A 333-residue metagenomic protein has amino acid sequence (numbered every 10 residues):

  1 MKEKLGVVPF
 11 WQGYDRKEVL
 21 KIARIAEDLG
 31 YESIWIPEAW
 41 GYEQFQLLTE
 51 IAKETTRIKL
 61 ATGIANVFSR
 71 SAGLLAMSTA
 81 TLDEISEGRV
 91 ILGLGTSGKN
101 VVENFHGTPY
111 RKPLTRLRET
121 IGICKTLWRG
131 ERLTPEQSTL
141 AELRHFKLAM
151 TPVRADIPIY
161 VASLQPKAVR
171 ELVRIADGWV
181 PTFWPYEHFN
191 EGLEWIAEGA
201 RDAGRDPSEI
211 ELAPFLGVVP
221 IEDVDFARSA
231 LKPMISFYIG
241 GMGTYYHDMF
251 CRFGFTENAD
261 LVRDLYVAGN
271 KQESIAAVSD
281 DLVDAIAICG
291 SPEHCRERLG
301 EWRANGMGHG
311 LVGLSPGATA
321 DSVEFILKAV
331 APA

Functional and structural regions predicted by a protein language model:
M1-A333: Active-site-adjacent structural elements that line small-molecule/cofactor binding pockets in enzymes
